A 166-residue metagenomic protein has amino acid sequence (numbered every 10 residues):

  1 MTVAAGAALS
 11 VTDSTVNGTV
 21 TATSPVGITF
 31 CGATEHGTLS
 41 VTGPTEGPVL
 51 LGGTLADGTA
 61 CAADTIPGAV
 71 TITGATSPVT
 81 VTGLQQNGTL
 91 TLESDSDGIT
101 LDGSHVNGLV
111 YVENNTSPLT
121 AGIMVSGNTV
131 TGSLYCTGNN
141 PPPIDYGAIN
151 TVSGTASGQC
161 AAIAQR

Functional and structural regions predicted by a protein language model:
M1-A7: N-terminal targeting and processing segments
A4, T12, N17, T23 (+17 more regions): Feature marks extracellular polysaccharide-active and adherence modules
G27, D57, Y111, I123-S126 (+2 more regions): Beta-sandwich interaction modules
G32, A62, Y146-G147, V152-R166: Post-signal peptide N-terminal regions of Sec-secreted extracellular proteins
V41, T45-A63, P141, A162: Acidic/polar low-complexity surface segments
T45-E46, T76, S96, S117-T120: Short, solvent-exposed linear patches
I99-L101, A121-G127, P143-I149: Short, surface-exposed beta-strand/strand-loop-strand elements in extracellular ectodomains
T116-L119, N140-P142: Short, solvent-exposed loop/turn at the beta-strand->alpha-helix junction within individual leucine-rich repeat
